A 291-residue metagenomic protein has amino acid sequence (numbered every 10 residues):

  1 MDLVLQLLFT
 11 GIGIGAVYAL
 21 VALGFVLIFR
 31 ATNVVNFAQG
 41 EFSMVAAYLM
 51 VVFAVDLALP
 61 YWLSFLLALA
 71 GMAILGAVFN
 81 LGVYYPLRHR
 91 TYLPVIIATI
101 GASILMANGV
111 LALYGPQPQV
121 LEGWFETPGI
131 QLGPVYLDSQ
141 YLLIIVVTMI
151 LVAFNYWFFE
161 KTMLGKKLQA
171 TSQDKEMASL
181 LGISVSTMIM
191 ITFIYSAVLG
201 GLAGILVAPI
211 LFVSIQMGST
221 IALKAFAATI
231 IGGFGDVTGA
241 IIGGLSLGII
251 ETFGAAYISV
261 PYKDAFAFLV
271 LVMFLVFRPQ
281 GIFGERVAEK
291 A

Functional and structural regions predicted by a protein language model:
M1-V21, L49, L57-S64, R90-V95 (+3 more regions): Membrane-interfacial amphipathic/re-entrant helices at transmembrane-helix boundaries
F9, A31-V78, G82, S214: Membrane-embedded helix boundary and interhelical linker motif in transport proteins
I14-G15, Y136-S214, V237-G243: Helix-loop-helix "hairpin" substructures at the membrane interface of multi-pass membrane proteins
Y18, A22, A58-A70, M190-G200 (+1 more regions): Transmembrane alpha-helical segments in multi-pass inner-membrane proteins
F37-G40, S64-F65, V95-I96, K167 (+2 more regions): Alpha-helical transmembrane segments and their helix-entry boundary regions
A47-V51, L69-L75, A102-V110, V147-Y156 (+3 more regions): Hydrophobic core segments of alpha-helical transmembrane domains in multi-pass membrane transport and ion-translocation
A58-A102, G109, I242-G243, L247 (+1 more regions): Alpha-helical transmembrane segments within multi-pass membrane transporters and channels
P86-L87, T91-K161, M188, F253 (+4 more regions): Transmembrane helix-bundle core of multi-pass membrane transporters and related energy-transducing complexes
